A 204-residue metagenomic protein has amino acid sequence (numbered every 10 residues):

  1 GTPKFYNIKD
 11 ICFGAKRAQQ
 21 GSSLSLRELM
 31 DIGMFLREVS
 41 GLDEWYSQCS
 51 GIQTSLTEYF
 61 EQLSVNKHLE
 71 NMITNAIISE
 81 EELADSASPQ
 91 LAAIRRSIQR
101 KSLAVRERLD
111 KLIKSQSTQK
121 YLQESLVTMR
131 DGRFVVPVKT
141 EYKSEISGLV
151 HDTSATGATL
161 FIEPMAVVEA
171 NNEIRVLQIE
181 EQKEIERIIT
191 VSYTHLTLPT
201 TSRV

Functional and structural regions predicted by a protein language model:
G1, I8-K9, F13-A15, H151-G157 (+2 more regions): Extended, charged alpha-helical "arm/stalk" segments used for dimerization and assembly in large NTPase-driven machines
G1-I94, L196, S202: Conserved amphipathic alpha-helical "coupling/scaffold" segments that transmit conformational changes between domains
G14-G21, F35-E38, L42-W45, A76 (+3 more regions): Conserved, well-folded catalytic cores of nucleic-acid-processing and energy-transducing macromolecular machines
Q19-L26, D43-Q53, E81, S102 (+3 more regions): Long, hydrophobic, amphipathic alpha-helical segments used as structural scaffolds
I32, V39, L91-I94, I98-V105 (+5 more regions): Amphipathic alpha-helical coiled-coil segments
S55-F60, F161-I162, V167-A170: Long amphipathic alpha-helical coiled-coil segments
R96-V138: Extended, Lys/Arg-enriched charged tracts that mediate electrostatic binding to polyanionic substrates
L126, R130-F161, N171, Q178: SMC-family hinge/dimerization module
